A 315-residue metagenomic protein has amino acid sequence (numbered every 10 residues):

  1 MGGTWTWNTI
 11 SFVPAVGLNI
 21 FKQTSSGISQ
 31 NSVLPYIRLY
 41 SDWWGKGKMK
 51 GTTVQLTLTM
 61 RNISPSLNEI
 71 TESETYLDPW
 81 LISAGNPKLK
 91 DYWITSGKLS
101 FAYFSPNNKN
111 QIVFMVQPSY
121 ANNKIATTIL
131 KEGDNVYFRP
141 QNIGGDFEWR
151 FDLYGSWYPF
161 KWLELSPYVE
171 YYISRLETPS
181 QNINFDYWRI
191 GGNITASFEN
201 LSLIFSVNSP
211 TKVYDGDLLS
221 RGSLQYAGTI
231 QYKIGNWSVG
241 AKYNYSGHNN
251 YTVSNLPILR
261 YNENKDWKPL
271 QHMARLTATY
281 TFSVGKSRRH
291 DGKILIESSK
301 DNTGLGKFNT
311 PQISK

Functional and structural regions predicted by a protein language model:
M1-K315: Exposed, low-structure sequence patches enriched in small/polar residues
